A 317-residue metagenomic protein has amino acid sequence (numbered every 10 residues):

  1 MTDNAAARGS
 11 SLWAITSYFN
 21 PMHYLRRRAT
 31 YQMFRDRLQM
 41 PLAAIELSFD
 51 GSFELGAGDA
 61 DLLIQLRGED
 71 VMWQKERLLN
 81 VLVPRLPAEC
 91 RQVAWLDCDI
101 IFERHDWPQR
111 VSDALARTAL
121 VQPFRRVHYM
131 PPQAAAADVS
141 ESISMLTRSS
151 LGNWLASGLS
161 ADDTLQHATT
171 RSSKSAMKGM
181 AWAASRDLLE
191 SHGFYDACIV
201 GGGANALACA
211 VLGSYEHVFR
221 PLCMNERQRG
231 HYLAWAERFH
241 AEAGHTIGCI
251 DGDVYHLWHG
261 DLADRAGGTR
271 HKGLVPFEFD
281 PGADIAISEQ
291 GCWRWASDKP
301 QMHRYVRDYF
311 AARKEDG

Functional and structural regions predicted by a protein language model:
T2-G9, N20-F34, C198-G317: C-terminal catalytic/acceptor-binding lobe
A6-W13, D59: A short, charged/proline- and glycine-enriched loop that marks the coil->beta-strand transition at the N-terminal
S10-T16, Y31, R35, P41-I45 (+1 more regions): Hydrophobic targeting segments
Y18, H23, R37-L38, I45-G56 (+1 more regions): A conserved acidic beta->alpha catalytic loop
I45, V121-R126, I250, L257: Short glycine/serine/threonine-enriched helix-capping/active-site loop that flanks the nucleotide-sugar donor pocket
E46-C90: Active-site-proximal specificity loops/subdomain of glycosyltransferases
E89-E103, V121: Short beta-strand-to-loop acidic/aromatic patch adjacent to the donor-nucleotide binding site
E103-G202, A208-G213, G230: Conserved catalytic core of nucleotide-sugar-dependent glycosyltransferases
